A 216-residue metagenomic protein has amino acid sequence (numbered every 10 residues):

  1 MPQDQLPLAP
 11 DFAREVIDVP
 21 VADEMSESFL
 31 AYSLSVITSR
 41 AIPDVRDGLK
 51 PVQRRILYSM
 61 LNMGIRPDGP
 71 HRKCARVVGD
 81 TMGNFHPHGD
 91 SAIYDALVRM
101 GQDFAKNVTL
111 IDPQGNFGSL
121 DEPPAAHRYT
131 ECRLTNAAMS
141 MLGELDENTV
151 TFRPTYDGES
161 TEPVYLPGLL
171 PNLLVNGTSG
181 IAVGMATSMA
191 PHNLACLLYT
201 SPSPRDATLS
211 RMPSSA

Functional and structural regions predicted by a protein language model:
M1-S201, R205: Catalytic phosphate-handling regions of large nucleic-acid enzymes and associated NTPases
S203-D206, S210-A216: Positively charged, low-complexity/disordered segments
